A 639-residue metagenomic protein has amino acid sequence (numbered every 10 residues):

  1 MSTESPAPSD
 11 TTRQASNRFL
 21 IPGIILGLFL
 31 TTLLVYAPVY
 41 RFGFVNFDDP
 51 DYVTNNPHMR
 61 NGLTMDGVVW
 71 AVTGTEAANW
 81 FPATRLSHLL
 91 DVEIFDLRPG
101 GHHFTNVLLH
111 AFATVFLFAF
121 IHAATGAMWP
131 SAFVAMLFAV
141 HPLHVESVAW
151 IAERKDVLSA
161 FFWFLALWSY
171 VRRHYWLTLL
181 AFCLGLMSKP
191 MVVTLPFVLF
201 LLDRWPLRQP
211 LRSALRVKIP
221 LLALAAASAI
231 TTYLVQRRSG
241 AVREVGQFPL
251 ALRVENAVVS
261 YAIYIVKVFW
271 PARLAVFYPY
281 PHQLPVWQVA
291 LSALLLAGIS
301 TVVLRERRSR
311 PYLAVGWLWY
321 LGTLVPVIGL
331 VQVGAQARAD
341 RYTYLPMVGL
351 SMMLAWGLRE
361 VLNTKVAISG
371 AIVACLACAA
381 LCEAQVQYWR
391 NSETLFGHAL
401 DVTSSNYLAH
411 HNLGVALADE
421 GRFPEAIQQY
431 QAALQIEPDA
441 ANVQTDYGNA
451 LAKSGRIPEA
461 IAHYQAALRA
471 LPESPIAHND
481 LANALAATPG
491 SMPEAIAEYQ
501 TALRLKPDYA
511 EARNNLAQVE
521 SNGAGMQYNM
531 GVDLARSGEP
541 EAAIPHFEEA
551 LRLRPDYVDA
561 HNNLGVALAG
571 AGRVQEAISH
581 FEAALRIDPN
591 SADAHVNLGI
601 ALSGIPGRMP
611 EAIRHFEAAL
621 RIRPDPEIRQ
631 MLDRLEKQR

Functional and structural regions predicted by a protein language model:
M1-N442, D446, K453-G455, D480: Polytopic membrane enzymes that build or remodel cell-surface glycoconjugates and lipids
V386, E420, S454, T488-P489 (+5 more regions): Structural motif corresponding to the intra-repeat A-B loop/turn of tetratricopeptide repeats
W389, F423, I457, M492 (+3 more regions): TPR-repeat structural position
L408-D419, N442-K453, I476-A484, E511-A535 (+3 more regions): Conserved alpha-helical positions within TPR/SEL1-like repeat arrays
I496-P507, P610-P626: TPR/TPR-like (Sel1-like) alpha-helical repeat modules
